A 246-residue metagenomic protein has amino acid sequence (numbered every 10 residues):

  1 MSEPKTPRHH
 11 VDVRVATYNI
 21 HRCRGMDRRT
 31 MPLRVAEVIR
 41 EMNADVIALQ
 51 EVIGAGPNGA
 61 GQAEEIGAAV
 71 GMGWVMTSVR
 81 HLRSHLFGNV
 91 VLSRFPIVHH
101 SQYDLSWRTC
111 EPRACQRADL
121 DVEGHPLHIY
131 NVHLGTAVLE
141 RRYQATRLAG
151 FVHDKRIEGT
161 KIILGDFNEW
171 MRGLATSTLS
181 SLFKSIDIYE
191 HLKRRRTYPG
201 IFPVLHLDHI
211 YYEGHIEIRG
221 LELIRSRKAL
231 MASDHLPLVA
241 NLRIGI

Functional and structural regions predicted by a protein language model:
M1-V46, A68-A69, G73-I246: Active-site regions of metal-assisted phosphoester/phosphodiester hydrolases, unifying DNase/endonuclease modules
C23, Q50-G56: Active-site neighborhood of divalent metal-dependent phosphoester/pyrophosphate hydrolases
A55, G61-A63: Membrane-embedded segments
